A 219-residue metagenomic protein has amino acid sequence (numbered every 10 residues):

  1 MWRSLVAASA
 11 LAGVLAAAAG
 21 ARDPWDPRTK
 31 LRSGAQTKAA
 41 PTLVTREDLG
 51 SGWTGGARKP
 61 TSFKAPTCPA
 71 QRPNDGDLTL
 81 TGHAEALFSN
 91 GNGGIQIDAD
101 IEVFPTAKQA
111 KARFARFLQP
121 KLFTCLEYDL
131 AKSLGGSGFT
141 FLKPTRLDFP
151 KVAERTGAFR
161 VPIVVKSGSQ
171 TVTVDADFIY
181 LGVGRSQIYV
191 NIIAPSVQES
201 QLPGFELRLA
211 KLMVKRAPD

Functional and structural regions predicted by a protein language model:
M1-V6: Bacterial N-terminal signal peptides that target proteins for export
A7-V14: Bacterial N-terminal signal peptides
R22-E85, L126-G136: N-terminal "mature-domain start" segment
G56-K64, F123-D177: Short Gly/Thr-rich strand-loop-strand
T81-L118: A short acidic-to-branched-hydrophobic micro-motif
G82-S89, D175-G184: Short, surface-exposed beta-strand/loop micro-motifs that present aromatic residues
I97-D100, F178, R185-P195: Short, well-ordered beta-strand elements
N191-D219: Surface-exposed amphipathic alpha-helical segments
